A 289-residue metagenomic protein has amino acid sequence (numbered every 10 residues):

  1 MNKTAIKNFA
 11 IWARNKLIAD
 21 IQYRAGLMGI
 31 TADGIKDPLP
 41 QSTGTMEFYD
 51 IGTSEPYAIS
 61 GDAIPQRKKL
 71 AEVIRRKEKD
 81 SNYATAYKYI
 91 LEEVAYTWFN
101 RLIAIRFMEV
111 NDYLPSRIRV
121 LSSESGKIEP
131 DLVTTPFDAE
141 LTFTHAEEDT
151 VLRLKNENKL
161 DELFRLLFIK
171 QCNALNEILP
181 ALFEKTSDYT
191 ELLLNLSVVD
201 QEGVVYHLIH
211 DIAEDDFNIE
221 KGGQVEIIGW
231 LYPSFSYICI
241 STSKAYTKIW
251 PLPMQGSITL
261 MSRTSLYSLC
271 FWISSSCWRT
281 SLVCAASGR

Functional and structural regions predicted by a protein language model:
M1-I228, I238, T242, Y246 (+1 more regions): Charged, often flexible domain-edge or linker segments that flank or initiate folded functional domains
S234: Active-site machinery of serine-nucleophile hydrolases
